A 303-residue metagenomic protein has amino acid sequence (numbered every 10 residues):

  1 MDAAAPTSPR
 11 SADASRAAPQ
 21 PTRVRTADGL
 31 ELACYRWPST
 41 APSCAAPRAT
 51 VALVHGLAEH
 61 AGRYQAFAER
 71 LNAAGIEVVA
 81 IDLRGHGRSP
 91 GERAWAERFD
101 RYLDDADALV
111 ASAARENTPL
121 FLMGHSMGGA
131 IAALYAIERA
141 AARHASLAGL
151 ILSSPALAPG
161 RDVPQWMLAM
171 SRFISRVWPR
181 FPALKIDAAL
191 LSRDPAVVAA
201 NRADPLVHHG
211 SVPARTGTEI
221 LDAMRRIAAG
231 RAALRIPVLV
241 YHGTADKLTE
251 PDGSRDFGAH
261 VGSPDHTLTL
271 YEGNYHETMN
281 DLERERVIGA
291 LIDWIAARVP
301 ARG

Functional and structural regions predicted by a protein language model:
D2-A41: N-terminal cap/lid segment of alpha/beta-hydrolase-fold proteins
R48-V51, G56-E59, M127: Active-site glycine-rich loops that stabilize anionic/oxyanionic intermediates across multiple enzyme folds
A58-A61, G87-E116, V287: Catalytic nucleophile-loop/oxyanion-hole region of alpha/beta-hydrolase and closely related hydrolase-like folds
A68-E92: Conserved alpha/beta-hydrolase
M127-V212: Alpha/beta-hydrolase-fold enzymes
L234, V240-H242, D246: Short beta-strand/loop motif that positions the catalytic acidic residue of the alpha/beta-hydrolase fold
K247-G253: Conserved alpha/beta-hydrolase "acid-adjacent" motif
D265-G303: Catalytic active-site module of serine/aspartate enzymes centered on a nucleophile-bearing elbow/loop
